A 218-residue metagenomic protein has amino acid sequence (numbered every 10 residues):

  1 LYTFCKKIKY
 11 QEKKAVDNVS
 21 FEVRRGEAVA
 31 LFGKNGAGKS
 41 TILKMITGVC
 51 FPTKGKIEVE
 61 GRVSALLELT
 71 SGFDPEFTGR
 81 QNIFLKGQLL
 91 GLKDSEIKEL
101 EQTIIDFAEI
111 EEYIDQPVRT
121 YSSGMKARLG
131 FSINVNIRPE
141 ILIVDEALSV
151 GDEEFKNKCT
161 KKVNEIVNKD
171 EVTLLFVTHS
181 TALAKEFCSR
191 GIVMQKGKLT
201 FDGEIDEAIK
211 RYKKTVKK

Functional and structural regions predicted by a protein language model:
L1-A15, I205-K217: Pre-NBD coupling/linker segments of ABC/ABC-like ATPases
L1-T3, F84, E96-Y113: Conserved ABC ATPase "signature" region
F32-K34: The feature captures the beta-strand-to-loop junction immediately N-terminal to the Walker
T178-H179: H-loop/switch region of ABC-family ATPase nucleotide-binding domains
A184-E186: A short, surface-exposed alpha-helical micro-motif characterized by mixed small hydrophobic and charged/polar residues
K196-G197, Y212: Conserved ABC ATPase "signature" C-loop
